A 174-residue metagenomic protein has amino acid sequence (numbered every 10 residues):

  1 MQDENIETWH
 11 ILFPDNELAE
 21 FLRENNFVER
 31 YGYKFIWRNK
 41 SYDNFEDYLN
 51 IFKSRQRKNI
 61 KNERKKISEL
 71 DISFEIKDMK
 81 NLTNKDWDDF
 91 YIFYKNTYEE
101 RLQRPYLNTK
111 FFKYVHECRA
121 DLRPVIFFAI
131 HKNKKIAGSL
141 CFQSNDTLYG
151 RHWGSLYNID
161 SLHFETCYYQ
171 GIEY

Functional and structural regions predicted by a protein language model:
M1, I159-E173: Conserved acetyl-CoA-binding loop-helix of GNAT-fold acetyltransferases
Q2-D160: A conserved beta-strand-loop-helix scaffold within acyl/acetyltransferase catalytic domains
F142-Q143, T147, Y168-Y174: Ampipathic, surface-exposed secondary-structure segments
